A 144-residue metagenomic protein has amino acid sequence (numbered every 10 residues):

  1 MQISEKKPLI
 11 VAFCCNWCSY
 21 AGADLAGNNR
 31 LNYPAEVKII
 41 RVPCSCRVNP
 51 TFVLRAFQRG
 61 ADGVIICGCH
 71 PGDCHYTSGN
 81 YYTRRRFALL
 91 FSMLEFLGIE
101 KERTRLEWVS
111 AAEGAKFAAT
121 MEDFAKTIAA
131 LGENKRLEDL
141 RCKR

Functional and structural regions predicted by a protein language model:
M1-R144: Iron-sulfur-associated redox domains of electron-transfer enzymes in respiratory and anaerobic energy metabolism
